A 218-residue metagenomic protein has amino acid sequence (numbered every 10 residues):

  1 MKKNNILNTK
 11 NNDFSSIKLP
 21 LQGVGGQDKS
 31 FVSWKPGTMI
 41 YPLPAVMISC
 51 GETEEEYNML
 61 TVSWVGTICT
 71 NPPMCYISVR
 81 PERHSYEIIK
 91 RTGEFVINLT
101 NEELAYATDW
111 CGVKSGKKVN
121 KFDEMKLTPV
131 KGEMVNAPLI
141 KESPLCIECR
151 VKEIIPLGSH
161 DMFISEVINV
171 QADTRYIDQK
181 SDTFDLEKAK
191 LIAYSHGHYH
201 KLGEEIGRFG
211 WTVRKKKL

Functional and structural regions predicted by a protein language model:
K2-L218: Basic, polyanion-binding surface patches
